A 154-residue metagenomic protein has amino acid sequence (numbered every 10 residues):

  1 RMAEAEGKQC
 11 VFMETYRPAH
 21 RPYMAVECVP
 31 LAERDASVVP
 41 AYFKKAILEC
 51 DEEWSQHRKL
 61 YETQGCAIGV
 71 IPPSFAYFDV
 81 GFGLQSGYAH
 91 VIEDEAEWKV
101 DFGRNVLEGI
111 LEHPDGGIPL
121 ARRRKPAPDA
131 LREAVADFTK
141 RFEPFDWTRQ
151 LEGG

Functional and structural regions predicted by a protein language model:
R1-G154: HIT superfamily nucleotide-processing domains
